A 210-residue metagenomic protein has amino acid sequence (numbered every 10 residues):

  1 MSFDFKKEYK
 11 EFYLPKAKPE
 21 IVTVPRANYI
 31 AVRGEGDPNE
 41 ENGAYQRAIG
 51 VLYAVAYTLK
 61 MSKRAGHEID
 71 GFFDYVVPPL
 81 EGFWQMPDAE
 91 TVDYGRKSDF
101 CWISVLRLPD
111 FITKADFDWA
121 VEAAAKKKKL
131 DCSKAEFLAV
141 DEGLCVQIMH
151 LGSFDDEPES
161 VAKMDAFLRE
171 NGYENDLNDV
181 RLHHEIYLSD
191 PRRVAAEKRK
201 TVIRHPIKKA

Functional and structural regions predicted by a protein language model:
M1-A210: A solvent-exposed interaction/effector surface
